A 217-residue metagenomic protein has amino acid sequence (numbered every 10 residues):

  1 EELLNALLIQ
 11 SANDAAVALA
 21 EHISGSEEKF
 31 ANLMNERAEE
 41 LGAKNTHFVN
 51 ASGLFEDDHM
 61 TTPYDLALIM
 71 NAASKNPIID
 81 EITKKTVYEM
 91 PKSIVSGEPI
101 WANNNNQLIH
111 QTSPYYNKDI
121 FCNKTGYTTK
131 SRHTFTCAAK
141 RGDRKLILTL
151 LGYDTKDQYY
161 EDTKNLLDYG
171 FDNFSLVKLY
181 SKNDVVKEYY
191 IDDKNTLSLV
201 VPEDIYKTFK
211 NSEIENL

Functional and structural regions predicted by a protein language model:
E1-Y64, L68-P77: Active-site-adjacent loops and short helices of periplasmic peptidoglycan-processing enzymes
A43-K44, D58-M60, Y64-D65, M70-L217: Domain-terminus/edge residues, biased toward the C-terminal soluble/receptor-binding domains of extracytoplasmic
